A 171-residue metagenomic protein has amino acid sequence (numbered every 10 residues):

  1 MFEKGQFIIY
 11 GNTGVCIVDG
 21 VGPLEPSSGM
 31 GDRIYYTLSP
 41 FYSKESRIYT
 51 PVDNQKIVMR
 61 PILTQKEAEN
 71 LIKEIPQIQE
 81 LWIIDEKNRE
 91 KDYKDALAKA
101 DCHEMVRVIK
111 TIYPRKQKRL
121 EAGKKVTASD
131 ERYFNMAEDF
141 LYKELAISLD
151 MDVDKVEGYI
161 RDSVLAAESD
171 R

Functional and structural regions predicted by a protein language model:
M1-K56: A positional/architectural concept
D53-R171: Charge/polar-rich, low-complexity and marginally structured segments
